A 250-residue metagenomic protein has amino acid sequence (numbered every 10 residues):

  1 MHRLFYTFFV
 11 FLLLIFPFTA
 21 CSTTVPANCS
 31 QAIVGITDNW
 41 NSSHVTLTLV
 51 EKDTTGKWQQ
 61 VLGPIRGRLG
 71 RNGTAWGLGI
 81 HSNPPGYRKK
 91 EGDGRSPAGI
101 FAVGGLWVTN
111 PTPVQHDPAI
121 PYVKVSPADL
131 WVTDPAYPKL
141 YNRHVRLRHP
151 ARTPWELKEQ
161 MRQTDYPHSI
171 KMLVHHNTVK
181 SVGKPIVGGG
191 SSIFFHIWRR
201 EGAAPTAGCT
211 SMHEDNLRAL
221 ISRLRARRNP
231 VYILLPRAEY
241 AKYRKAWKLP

Functional and structural regions predicted by a protein language model:
M1-T7: Short, Lys/Arg-enriched, disordered terminal segments
R3, L12-A27: Bacterial Sec-dependent signal peptides at the C-terminal "C-region" and cleavage site
C21-T206, D215-P250: Cell wall/extracellular polymer interaction/catalysis modules
M212: A conserved hydrophobic position in a structured secondary element of the catalytic/binding core that shapes
